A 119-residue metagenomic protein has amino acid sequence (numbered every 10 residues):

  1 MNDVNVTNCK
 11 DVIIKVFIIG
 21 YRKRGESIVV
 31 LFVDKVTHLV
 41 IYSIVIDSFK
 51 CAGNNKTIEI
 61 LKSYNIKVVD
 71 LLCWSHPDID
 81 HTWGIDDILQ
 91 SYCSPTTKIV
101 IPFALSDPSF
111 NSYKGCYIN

Functional and structural regions predicted by a protein language model:
M1-R22, S63, T82-N119: Flexible, acidic/histidine-containing loops and adjacent segments that form or flank the divalent-metal
N2-K67: Conserved beta-strand hairpin/beta-sheet module of binuclear metal-dependent hydrolase folds, prominently
L39-Y42, C51-L105: Active-site metal-binding motif and surrounding structural segment of the metallo-beta-lactamase
